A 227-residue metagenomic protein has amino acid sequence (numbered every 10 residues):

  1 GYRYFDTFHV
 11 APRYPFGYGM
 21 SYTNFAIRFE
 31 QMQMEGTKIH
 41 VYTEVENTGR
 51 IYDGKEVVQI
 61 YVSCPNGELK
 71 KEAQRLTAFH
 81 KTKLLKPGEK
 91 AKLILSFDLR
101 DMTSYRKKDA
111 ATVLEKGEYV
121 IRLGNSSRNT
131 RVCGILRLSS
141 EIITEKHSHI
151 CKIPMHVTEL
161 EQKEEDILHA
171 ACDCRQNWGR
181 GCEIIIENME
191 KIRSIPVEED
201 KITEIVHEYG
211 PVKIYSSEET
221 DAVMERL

Functional and structural regions predicted by a protein language model:
G1-K55, Y61, K116, V120-G124 (+4 more regions): Secreted, periplasmic, or luminal enzymes acting at the cell surface/secretory milieu
K38-H40, K90-I94, R131: Intrinsic-disorder/low-complexity, polar/charged segments enriched in Ser/Thr/Lys/Arg/Asp/Glu/Gln
Y52-I60, E72, Y105-K108: Short, hydrophobic/aromatic beta-strand segments
S63-L69, S126: Change "in extracellular beta-sheet-rich domains … of secreted and cell-surface proteins" to "in beta-sheet-rich domains
E68-K107: Intrinsically disordered, low-complexity Pro/Gly/Ser/Thr-rich segments with frequent PxxP/GP/PP motifs and embedded
D98-K146: Terminal connector regions
S126-R226: Long, low-complexity ectodomains and other extracytoplasmic segments of secretory-pathway proteins
